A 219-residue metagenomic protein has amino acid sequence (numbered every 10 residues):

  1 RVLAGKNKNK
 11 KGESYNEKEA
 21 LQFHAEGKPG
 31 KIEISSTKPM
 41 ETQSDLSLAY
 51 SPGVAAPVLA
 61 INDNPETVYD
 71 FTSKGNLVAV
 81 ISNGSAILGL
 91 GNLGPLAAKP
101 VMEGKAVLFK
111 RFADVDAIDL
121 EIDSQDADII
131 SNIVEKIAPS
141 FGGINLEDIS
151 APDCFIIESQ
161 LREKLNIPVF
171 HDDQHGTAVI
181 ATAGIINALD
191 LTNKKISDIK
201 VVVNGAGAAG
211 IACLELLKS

Functional and structural regions predicted by a protein language model:
V2-V169: N-terminal ligand-binding/catalytic initiation module
L88, P95-A113, L165, H171 (+1 more regions): Glycine-rich phosphate/diphosphate-binding loop of Rossmann-like nucleotide-binding domains
Q174: Acidic, His- and aromatic-enriched active-site or binding-groove loops in soluble protein domains that engage sugars
